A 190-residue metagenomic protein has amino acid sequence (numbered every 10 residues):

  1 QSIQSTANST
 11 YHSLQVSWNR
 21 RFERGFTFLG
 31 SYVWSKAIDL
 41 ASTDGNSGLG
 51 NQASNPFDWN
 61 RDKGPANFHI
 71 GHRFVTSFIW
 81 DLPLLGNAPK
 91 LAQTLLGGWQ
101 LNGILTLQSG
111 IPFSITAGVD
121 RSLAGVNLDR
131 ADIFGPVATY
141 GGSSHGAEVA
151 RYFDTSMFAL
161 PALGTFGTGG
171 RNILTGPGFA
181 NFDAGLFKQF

Functional and structural regions predicted by a protein language model:
Q1-F190: Short, solvent-exposed micro-motifs at the edges of structured domains
